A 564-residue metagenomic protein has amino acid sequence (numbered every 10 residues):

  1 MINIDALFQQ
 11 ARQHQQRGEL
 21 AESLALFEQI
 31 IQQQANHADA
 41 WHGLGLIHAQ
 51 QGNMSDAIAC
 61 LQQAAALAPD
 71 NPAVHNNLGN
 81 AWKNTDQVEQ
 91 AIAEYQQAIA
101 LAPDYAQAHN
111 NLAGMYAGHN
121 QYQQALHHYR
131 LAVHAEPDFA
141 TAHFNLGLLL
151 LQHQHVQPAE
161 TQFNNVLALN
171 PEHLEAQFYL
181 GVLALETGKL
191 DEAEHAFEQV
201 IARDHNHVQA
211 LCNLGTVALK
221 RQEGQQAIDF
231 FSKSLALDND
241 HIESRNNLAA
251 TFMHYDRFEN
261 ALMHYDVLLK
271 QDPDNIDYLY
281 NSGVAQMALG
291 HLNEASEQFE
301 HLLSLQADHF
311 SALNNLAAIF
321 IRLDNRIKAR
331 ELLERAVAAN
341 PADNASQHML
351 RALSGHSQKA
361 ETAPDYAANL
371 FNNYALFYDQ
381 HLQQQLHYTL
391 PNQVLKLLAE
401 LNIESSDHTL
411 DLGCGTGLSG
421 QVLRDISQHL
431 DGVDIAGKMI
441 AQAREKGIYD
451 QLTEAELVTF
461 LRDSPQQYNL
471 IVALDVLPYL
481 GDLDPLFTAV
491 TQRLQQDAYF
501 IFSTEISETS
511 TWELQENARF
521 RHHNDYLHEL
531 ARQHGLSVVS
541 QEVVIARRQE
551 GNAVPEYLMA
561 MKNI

Functional and structural regions predicted by a protein language model:
D5, Q16-Q29, Q50-Q63, K83-Q97 (+9 more regions): Structural signature of tandem alpha-helical TPR/SEL1-like repeats, specifically the intra-repeat loop/turn
F8-Q16, D39-Q50, A73-N84, Q107-G118 (+7 more regions): Conserved alpha-helical positions within TPR/SEL1-like repeat arrays
L410, G415-F460: Class I SAM-dependent methyltransferase SAM/SAH-binding core
V472: A conserved beta-strand element that flanks and buttresses the S-adenosyl-L-methionine
D484-Y499: A short glycine-rich, Lys/Arg-flanked "PGG" loop and its adjoining helix->strand segment in the class I
F502-F520: Short, glycine-/aromatic-enriched active-site segment of Class I SAM-dependent methyltransferases
